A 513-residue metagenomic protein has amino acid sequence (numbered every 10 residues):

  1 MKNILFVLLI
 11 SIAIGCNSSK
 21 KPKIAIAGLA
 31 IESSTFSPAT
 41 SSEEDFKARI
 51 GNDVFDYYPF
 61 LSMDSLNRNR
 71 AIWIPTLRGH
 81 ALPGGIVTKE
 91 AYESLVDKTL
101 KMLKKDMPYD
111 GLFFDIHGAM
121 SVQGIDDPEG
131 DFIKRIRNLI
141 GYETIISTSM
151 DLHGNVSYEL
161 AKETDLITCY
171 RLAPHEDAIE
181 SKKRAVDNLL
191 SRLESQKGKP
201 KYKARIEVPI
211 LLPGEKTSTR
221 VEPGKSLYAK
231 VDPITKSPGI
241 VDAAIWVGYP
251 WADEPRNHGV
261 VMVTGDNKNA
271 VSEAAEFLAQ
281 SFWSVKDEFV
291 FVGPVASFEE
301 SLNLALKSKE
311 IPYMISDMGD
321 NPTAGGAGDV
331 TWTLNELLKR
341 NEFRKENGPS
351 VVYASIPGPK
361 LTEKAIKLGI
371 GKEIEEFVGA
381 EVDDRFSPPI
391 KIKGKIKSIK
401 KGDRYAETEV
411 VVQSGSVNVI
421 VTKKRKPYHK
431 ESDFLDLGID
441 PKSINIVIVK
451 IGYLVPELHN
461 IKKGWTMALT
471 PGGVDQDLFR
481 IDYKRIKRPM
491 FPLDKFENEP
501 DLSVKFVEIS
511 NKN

Functional and structural regions predicted by a protein language model:
M1, I12-K21: Bacterial Sec-dependent signal peptides at the C-terminal "C-region" and cleavage site
M1-V7: Sec-dependent signal peptide recognition, specifically the positively charged N-region followed immediately by
S19-K20, R68, K101-D110, S301-Y313: Glycine-rich phosphate/diphosphate-binding loops that line cofactor/substrate pockets in enzymes
K21-R68: N-terminal amphipathic/basic leader segments beginning at the initiator methionine
P22-I24, E215-S416, I420-K424: Hard-cation-handling environments
A25, L29-E32, F36-P38, K89-V96 (+4 more regions): Active-site histidine-anchored catalytic micro-motif
P75, D97, W283, R404-N513: Extended hydrophobic packing segments that form well-structured cores
L193-G224: Internal, active-site/partner-interface "lid" segment
